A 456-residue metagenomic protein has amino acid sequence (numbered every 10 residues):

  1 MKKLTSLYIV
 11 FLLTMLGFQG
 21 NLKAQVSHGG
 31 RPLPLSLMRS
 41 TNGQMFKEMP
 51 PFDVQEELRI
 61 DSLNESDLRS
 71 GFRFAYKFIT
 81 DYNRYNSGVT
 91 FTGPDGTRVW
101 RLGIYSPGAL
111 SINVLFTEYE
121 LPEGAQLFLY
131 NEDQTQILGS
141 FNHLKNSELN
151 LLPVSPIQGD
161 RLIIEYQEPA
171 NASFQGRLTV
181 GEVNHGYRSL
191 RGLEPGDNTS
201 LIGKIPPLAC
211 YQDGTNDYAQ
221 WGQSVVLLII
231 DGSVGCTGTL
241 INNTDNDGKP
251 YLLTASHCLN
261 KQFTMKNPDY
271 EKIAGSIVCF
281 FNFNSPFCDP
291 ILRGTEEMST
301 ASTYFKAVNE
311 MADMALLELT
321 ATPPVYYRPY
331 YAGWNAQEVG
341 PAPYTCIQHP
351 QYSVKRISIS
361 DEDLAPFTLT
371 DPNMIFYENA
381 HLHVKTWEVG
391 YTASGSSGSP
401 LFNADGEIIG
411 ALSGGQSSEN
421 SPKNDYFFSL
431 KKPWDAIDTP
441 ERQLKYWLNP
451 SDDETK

Functional and structural regions predicted by a protein language model:
M1-G29: Bacterial Sec-dependent N-terminal signal peptides
V26-G96, W100-Y105, E182-L201: A short aromatic-anchored loop/beta-hairpin motif
F91-D95, W100-L110, Y119, V154-P156 (+1 more regions): Extracellular and analogous surface-interaction loops
E120-T135: Short, surface-exposed beta-strand/strand-loop-strand elements in extracellular ectodomains
D133-R161, Q167-S173: Beta-sandwich interaction modules
I157-K385: Serine endopeptidase catalytic core focused on the charge-relay Asp
T239-P250, G390-L412: Catalytic nucleophile loop of clan PA
L252, D269-E271, D289-S299, K306-V308 (+2 more regions): C-terminal subregion of chymotrypsin/trypsin-like serine protease catalytic domains
